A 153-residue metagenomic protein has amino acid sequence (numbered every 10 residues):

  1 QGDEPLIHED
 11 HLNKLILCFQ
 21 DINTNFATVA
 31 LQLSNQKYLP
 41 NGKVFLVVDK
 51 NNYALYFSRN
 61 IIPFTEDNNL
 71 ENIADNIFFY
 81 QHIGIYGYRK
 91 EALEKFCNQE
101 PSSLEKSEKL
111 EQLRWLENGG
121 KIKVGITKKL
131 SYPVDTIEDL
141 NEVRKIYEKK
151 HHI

Functional and structural regions predicted by a protein language model:
Q1-G2: Active-site acidic Asp-centered loop
P5-L6, S131: A short, conserved beta-strand element in the Rossmann-like catalytic core that flanks the donor/metal-binding loop
I7-S102: Conserved core of the sugar-phosphate nucleotidyltransferase
I73-I153: Conserved alpha/beta core of the MobA/IspD/sugar-nucleotide pyrophosphorylase nucleotidyltransferase superfamily
